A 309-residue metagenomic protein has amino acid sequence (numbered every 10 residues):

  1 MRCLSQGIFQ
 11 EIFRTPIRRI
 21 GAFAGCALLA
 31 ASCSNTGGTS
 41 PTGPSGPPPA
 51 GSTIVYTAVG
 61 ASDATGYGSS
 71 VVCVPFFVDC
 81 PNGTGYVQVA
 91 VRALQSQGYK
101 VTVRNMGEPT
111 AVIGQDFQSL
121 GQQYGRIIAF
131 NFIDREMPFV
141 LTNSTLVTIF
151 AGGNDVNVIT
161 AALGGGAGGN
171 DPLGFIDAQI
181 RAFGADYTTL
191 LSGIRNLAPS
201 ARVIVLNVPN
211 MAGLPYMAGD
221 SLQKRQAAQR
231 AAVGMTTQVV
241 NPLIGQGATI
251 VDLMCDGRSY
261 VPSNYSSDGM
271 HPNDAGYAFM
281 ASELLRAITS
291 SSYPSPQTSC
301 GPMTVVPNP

Functional and structural regions predicted by a protein language model:
M1-V101, T142, S291-P309: N-terminal secretory targeting modules
V55-G66, T102-G107, T145-F150, D155-V158 (+3 more regions): Structural recognition of the beta-strand scaffold that forms the well-ordered cores of secreted hydrolase catalytic
G66-G68, Q115-D116, V156-A161, G213-Y216 (+1 more regions): Extracytoplasmic/secreted cell-surface and envelope-processing proteins
G68-A185: Conserved SGNH/GDSL esterase-like catalytic core that processes O-acyl groups on lipids and polysaccharides
Q88, R92, P138, V158 (+8 more regions): Solvent-exposed, polar/charged alpha-helical surfaces in well-ordered, non-transmembrane soluble domains, broadly
V91-Y99, D186-V205, G234-D252: A structural motif corresponding to the C-terminal end of an alpha-helix and its immediate exit/capping segment
G153-N154, L163-G164, L191-R230: Active-site segments of SGNH/GDSL-like serine hydrolases that catalyze O-acetyl group transfer/hydrolysis on lipids
V208-P309: Catalytic His-Asp segment of secreted/periplasmic serine-dependent ester chemistry enzymes
